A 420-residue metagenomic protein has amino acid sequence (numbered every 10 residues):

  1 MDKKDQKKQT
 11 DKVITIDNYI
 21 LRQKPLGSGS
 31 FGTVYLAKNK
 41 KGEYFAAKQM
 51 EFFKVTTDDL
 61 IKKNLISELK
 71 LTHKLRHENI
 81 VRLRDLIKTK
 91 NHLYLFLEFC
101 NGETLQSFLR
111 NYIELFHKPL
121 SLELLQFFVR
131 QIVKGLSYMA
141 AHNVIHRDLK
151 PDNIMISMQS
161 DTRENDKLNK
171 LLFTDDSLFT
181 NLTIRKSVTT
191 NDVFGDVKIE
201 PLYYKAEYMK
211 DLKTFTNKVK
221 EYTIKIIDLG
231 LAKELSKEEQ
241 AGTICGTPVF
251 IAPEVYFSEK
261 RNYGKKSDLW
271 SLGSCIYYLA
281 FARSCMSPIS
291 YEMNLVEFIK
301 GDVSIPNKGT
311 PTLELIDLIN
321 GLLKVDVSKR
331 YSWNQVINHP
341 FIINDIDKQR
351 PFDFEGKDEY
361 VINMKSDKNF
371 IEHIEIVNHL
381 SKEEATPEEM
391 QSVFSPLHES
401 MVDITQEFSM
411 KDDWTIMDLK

Functional and structural regions predicted by a protein language model:
Q23-S30, V34: Protein kinase glycine-rich loop
T33-K54: Glycine-rich ATP phosphate-binding loop
L65-L69: Regulatory alphaC helix of protein kinase catalytic domains
L86: Activation-segment/catalytic-loop signature of the eukaryotic protein kinase fold
N91-T104, F108: Conserved short submotifs of the Hanks-type protein kinase catalytic core that shape the nucleotide-binding pocket
F128-V129: Activation segment signature within eukaryotic-like protein kinase domains
